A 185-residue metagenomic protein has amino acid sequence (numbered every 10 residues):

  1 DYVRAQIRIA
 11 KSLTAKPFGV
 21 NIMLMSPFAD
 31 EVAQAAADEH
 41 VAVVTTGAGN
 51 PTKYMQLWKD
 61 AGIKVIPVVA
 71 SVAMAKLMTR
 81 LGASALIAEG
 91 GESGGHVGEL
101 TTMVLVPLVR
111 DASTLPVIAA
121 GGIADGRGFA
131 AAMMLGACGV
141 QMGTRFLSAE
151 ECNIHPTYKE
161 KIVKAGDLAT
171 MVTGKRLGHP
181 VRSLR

Functional and structural regions predicted by a protein language model:
D1-P116: Active-site entrance/lid segments in N-terminal catalytic domains of soluble metabolic enzymes
V104-I118, A124-R185: Conserved active-site-proximal phosphate/metal-binding subdomains
